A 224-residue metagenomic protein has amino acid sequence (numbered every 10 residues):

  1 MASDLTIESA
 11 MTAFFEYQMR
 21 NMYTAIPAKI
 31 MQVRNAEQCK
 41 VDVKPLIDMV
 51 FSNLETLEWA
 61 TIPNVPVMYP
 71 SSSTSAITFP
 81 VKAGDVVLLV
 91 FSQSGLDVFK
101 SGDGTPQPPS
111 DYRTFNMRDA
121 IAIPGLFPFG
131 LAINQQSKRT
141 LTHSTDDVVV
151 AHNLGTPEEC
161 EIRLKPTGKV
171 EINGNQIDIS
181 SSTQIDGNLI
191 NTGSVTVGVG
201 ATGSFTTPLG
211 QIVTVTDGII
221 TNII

Functional and structural regions predicted by a protein language model:
A2-N175: Hydrophobic packing positions characteristic of elongated beta-solenoid/beta-helix-type spike/fiber shafts
E158-I224: Intrinsic low-complexity, repeat-rich intrinsically disordered segments enriched in small/flexible residues
